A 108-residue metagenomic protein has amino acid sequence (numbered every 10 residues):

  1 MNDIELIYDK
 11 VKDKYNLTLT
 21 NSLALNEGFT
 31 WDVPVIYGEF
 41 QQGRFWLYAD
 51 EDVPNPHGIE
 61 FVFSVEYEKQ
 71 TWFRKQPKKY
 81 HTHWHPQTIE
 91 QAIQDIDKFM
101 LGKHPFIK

Functional and structural regions predicted by a protein language model:
M1-N2, L101-K108: Short intrinsically disordered terminal tails
M1-Q41: Negatively charged, low-complexity tracts enriched in Asp/Glu with abundant Ser/Thr
I7, T18-T20, A24-N26, Y48 (+2 more regions): Compositionally biased amphipathic helical and low-complexity segments enriched in hydrophobic
K10-K14, W31, R44-W46, F63-Y67 (+1 more regions): Polar/charged side chains located within well-ordered beta-strands of beta-rich proteins
Q41-Q91: Intrinsically disordered, low-complexity regulatory segments enriched in Ser/Thr/Pro and charged residues
T88-M100: A short, charged, amphipathic alpha-helix used as a generic interaction element across diverse proteins
